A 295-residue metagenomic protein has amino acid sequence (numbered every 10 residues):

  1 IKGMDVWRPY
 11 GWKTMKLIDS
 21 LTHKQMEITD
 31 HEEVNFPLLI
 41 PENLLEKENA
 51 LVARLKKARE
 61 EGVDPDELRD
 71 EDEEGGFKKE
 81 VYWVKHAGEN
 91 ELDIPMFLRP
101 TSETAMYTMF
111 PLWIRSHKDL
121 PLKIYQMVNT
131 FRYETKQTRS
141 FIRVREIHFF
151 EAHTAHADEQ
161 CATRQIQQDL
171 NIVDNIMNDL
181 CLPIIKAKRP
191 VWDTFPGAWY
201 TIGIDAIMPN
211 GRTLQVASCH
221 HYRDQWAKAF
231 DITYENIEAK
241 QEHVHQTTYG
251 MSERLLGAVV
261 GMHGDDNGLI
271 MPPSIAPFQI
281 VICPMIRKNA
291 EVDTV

Functional and structural regions predicted by a protein language model:
I1-V295: NTP/phosphate- and nucleic-acid-binding module
